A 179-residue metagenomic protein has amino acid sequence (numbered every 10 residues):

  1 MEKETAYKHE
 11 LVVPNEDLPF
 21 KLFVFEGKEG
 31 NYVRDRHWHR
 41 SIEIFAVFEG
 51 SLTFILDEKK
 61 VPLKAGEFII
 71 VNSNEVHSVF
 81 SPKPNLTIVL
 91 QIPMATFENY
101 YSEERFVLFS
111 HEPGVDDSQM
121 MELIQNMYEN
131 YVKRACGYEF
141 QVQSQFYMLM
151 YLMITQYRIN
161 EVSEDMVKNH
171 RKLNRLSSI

Functional and structural regions predicted by a protein language model:
M1-K64, V107: Generic protein-terminus/edge-of-domain signal
S73-F97: Ligand-binding loop in jelly-roll beta-barrel domains
I92-L108: Conserved segment of winged-helix/HTH DNA-binding domains
E104-E164, L176-S178: Amphipathic alpha-helical segments enriched in hydrophobic/aromatic residues interleaved with Lys/Arg
N169-S177: Short, leucine-enriched amphipathic alpha-helices that occur as contiguous helical runs
